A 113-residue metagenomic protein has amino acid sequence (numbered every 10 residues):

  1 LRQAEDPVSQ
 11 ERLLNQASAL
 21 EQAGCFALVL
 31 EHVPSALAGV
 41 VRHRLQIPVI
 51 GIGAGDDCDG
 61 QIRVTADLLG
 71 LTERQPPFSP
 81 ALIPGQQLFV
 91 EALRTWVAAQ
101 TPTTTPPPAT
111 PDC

Functional and structural regions predicted by a protein language model:
L1-P80, Q86-C113: Alpha/beta enzyme core
